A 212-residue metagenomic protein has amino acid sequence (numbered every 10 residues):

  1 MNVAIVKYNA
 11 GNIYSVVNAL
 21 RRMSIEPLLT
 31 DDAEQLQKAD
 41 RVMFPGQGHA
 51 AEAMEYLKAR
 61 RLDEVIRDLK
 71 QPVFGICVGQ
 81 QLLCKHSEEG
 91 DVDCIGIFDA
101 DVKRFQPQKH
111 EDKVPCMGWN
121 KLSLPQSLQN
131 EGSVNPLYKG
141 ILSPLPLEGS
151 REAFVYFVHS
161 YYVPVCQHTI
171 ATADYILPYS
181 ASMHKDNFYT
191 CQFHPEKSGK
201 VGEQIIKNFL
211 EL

Functional and structural regions predicted by a protein language model:
M1-A4: Extreme N-terminal starter segment of soluble prokaryotic enzymes
G11: Conserved Rossmann-like nucleotide-cofactor binding loop
A39: An anion/phosphate-binding loop that grips the pyrophosphate of nucleotide cofactors and donors
M43-P45: Structural motif
G48-N120, Q126: Cysteine-nucleophile active-site neighborhood
D68, D101-L212: Amide-donor transfer/coupling interface in amidating biosynthetic enzymes
